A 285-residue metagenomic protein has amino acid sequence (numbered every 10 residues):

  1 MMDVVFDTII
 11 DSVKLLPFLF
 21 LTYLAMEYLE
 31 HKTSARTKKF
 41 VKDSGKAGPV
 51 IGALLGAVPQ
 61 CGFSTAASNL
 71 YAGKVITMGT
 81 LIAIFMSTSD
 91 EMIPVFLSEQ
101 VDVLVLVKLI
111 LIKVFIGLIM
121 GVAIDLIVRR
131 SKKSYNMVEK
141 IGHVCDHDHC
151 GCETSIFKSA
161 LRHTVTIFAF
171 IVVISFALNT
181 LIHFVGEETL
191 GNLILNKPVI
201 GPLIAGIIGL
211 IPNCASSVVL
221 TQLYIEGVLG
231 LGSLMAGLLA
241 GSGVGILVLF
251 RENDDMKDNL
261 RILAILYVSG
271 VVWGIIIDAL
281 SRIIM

Functional and structural regions predicted by a protein language model:
M1-Y28, A35, K108-P202, L263-M285: Selected transmembrane alpha-helices and immediately adjacent juxtamembrane segments of polytopic inner-membrane
F18, E30-S34, K38, G56 (+1 more regions): Short helix-loop boundary/capping segments at the starts of domains
T33, F250-V268: Interfacial loop-to-transmembrane junctions
K42-D43, T80-F85, L260-L266: Cytoplasmic-side transmembrane-helix entry/capping segments in multi-pass membrane proteins
K42-S44, V50-Q60: Hydrophobic transmembrane alpha-helices
L55-I110, I182-N253: Membrane-interfacial helix-loop connectors
